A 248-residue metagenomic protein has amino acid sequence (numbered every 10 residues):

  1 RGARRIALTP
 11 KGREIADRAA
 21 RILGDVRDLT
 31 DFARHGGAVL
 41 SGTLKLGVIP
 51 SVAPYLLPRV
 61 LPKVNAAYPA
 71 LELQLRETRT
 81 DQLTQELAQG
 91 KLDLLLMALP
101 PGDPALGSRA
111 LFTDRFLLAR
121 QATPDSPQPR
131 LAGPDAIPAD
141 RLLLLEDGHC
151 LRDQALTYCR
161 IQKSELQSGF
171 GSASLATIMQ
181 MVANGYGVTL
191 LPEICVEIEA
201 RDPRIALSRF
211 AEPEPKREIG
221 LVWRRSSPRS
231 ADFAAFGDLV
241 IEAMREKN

Functional and structural regions predicted by a protein language model:
G2-I6, R13, V26, T43 (+2 more regions): A short, glycine- and basic residue-enriched loop/turn that sits immediately adjacent to a domain's principal
A7-A38, I241-E242: Alpha-helical "hinge/linker" immediately C-terminal to small N-terminal DNA-binding modules
T9-G12, L46, L87-A88, I137 (+2 more regions): Hydrophobic residues within well-ordered alpha-helices
V39-P104, E165, S172: Central regulatory/effector-binding core of bacterial HTH transcription factors
L56, A206-N248: A late-sequence structural motif
R79-T84, A88-L92, M97-A98, L144 (+1 more regions): Hydrophobic hinge/microswitch elements
D103-A110, D114, R130-L131, A176-S226: Beta-alpha-beta core module
R120, S126-G133, R141-Q162, R229-G237 (+1 more regions): Secondary-structure junction motif
